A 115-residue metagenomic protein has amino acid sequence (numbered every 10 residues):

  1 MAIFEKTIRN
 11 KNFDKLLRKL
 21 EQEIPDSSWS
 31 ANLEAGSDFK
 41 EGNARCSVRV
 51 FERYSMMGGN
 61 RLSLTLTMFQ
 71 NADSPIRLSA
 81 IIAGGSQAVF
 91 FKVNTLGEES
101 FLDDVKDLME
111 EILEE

Functional and structural regions predicted by a protein language model:
M1-S28: Terminal, regulation- and interaction-focused segments at domain boundaries
K6, V48-R49, I76: A broad, low-specificity signal marking well-ordered, structured residues that form hydrophobic/aromatic
R9-K11, E34, F51, I81: A structural detector for beta-sheet-dominated domains
K11, K15, R61, L96 (+1 more regions): Conserved active-site and cofactor/substrate-binding residues in soluble primary-metabolism enzymes
L17-E21, L66, K106: A generic alpha-helix structural signal
E21-T65, A72: Ser/Thr-rich, low-complexity intrinsically disordered terminal regions
G58-V93: Beta-strand/loop substructures that line and gate deep hydrophobic ligand-binding cavities in soluble
A88-E115: A conserved amphipathic terminal alpha-helix motif
